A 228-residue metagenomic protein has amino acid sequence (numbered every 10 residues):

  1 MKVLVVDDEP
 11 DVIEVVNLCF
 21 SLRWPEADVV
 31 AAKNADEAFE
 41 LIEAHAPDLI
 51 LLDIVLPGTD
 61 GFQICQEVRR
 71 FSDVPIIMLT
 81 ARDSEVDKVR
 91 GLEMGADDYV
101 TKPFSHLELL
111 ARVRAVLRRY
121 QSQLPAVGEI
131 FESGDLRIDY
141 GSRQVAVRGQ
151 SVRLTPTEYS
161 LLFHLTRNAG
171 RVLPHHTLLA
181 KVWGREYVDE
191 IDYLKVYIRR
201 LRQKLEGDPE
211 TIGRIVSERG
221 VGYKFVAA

Functional and structural regions predicted by a protein language model:
K2, A115-V172, H176: Short, Lys/Arg-enriched segments at the junction into DNA-binding effector domains of transcriptional regulators
D7, D53, T80: Active-site residues of response regulator receiver
P10-V30: Two-component/phosphorelay signaling modules centered on CheY-like receiver
A31, L56-T59, E85, E93: Residue-level signal for the "D+5" position in two-component response regulator receiver
A31-L49: Acidic, metal-coordinating helix/loop segments flanking the phosphotransfer/catalytic sites of two-component signaling
N34, D60-Q63: Acidic catalytic/metal-coordinating carboxylates
Q66, R70, P75-E132: Basic, amphipathic DNA-recognition helix from helix-turn-helix-like DNA-binding domains
G128, R153, I198, R202-A228: DNA-binding patch around the recognition helix
